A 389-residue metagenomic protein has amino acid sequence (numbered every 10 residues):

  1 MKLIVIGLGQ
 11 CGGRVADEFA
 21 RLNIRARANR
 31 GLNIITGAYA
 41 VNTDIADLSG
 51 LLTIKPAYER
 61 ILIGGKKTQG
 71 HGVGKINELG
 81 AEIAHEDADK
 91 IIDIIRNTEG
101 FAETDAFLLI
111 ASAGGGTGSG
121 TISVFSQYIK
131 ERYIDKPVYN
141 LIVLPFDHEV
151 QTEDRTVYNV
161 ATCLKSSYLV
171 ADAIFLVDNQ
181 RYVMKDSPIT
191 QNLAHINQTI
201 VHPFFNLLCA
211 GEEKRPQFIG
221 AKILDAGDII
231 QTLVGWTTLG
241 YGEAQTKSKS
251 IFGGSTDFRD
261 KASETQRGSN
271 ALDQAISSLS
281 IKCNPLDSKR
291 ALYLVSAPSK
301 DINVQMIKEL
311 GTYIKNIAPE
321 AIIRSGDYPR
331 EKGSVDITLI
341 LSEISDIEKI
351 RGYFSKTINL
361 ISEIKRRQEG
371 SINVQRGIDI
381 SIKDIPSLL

Functional and structural regions predicted by a protein language model:
M1-L389: Tubulin/FtsZ superfamily GTPase core signature
